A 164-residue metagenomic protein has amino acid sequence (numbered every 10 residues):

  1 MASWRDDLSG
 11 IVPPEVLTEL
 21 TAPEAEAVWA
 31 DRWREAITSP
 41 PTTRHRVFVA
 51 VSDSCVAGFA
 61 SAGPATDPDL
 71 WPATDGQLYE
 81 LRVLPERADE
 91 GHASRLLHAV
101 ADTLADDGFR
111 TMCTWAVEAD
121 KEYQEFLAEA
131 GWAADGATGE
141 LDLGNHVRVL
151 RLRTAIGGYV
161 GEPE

Functional and structural regions predicted by a protein language model:
M1-I11, E15-E86, L97-A99, T103 (+2 more regions): Acetyl-CoA-dependent GNAT
L84-E86, E90, A119: Active-site acidic-Proline motif in GNAT/NAT acetyltransferases
G91, R95: Short alpha-helical segment within the catalytic ATP-binding CA
L104-A116: Conserved GNAT acetyl-CoA-binding A-motif
C113-A116, A128-V149: Conserved catalytic-core motifs of GNAT/GCN5-like acyltransferases
Y123: Helix-turn-helix
V160-E164: Short, charged, solvent-exposed linker or helix-capping segments at domain edges/interfaces that act as flexible hinges
